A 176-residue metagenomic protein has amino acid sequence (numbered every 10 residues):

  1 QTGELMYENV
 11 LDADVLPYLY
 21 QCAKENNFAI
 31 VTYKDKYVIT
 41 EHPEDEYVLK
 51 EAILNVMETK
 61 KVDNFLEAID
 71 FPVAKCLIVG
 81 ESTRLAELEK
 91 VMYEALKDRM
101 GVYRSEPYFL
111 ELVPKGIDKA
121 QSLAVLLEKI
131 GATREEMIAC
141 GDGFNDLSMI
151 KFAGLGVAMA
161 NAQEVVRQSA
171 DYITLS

Functional and structural regions predicted by a protein language model:
Q1, L54, N161-E164: Short, acidic/turn-prone active-site loops that include or flank metal/cofactor- and phosphate-binding residues
Q1, V62, L66-E67, I173-S176: Short, intrinsically disordered, charge-balanced linker/junction segments flanking boundaries in proteins
Q1-L16, Y20: Alpha-helical substrate-recognition element adjacent to the catalytic core
G3, D70-P72, E106, K151 (+1 more regions): Short glycine-enriched loop/turn motifs at secondary-structure junctions
E4, D45-V48, V91-Y93, A153-L155 (+1 more regions): Short, glycine/charged-enriched secondary-structure capping and boundary segments
Y18, C22, N26-C140: Conserved acidic, metal-coordinating active-site core of Asp-based, Mg2+-dependent phosphoryl-transfer enzymes
E111-S176: Mg2+-dependent phosphoryl-transfer enzymes with acidic/Ser/Thr/Gly-rich catalytic loops
